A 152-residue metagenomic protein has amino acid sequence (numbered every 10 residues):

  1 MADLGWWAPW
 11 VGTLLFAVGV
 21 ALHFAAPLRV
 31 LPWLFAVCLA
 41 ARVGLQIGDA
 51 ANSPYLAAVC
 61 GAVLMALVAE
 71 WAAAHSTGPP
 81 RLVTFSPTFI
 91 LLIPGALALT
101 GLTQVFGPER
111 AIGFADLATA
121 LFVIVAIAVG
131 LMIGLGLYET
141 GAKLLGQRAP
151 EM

Functional and structural regions predicted by a protein language model:
M1-F85, F89-I93, T100-M152: Alpha-helical transmembrane segments and their membrane-interface boundaries that form or gate the permeation pathway
